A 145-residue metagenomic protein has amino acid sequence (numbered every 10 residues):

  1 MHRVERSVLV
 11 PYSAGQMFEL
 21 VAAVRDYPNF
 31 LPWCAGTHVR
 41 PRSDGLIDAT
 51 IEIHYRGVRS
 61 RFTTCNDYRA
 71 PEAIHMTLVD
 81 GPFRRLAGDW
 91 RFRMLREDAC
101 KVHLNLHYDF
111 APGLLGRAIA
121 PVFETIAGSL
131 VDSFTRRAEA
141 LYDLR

Functional and structural regions predicted by a protein language model:
M1-D44, L144: Hydrophobic ligand-binding cavity/cleft-lining segments
M1-L9, L46-D48, R61-T63, A73 (+2 more regions): Intrinsic-disorder/low-complexity, polar/charged segments enriched in Ser/Thr/Lys/Arg/Asp/Glu/Gln
R6-V8, T37-V39, F62-D67, A87-M94 (+1 more regions): Hydrophobic/aromatic beta-strand elements that line small-molecule binding cavities or substrate pockets in beta-rich
A14, R40-G45, D67-P71, R91-K101: A short, structured loop/turn motif at beta-sheet edges
M17-V21, Y27, A49, V102-L104 (+1 more regions): Hydrophobic pocket/interface hotspot
H38-D80, S133-R137: Glycine-rich portal/gate segments that line the openings of hydrophobic small-molecule binding cavities
T77-S129: Beta-strand/loop substructures that line and gate deep hydrophobic ligand-binding cavities in soluble
T135-R145: Short, highly charged C-terminal tails/helix-capping segments
